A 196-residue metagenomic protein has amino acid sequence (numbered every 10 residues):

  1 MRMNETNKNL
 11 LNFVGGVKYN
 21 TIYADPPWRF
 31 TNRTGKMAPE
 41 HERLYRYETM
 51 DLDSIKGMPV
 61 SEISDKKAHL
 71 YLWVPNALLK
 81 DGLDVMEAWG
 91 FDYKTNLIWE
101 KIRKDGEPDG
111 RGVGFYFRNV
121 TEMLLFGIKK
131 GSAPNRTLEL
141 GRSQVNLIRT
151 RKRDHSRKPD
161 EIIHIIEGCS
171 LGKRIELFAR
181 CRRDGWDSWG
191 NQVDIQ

Functional and structural regions predicted by a protein language model:
M1-Q196: Class I S-adenosyl-L-methionine-dependent methyltransferase catalytic core
